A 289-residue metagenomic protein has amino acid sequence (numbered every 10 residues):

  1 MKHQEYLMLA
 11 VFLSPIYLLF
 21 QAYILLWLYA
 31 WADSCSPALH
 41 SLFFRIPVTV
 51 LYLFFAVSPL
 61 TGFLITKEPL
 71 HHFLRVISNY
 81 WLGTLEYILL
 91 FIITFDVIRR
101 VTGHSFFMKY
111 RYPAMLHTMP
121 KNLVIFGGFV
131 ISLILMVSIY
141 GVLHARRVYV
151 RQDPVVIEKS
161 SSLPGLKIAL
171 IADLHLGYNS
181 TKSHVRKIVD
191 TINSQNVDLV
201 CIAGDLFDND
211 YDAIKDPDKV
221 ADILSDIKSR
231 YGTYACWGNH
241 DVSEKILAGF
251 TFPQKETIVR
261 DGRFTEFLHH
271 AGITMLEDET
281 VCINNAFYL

Functional and structural regions predicted by a protein language model:
M1-R146: Non-catalytic terminal accessory segments
R151, V156-L289: Soluble catalytic domains of enzymes that build or remodel membrane lipids, polysaccharides, and related
